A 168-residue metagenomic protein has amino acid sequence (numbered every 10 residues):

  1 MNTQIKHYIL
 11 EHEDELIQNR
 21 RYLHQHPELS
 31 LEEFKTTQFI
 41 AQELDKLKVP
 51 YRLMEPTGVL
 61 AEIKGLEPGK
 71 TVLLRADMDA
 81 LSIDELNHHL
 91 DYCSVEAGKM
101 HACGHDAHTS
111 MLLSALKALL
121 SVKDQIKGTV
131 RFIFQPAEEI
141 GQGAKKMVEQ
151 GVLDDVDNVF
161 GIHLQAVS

Functional and structural regions predicted by a protein language model:
N2-H101, L113, A118-I126: Acidic/His- and Gly-rich active-site-bordering loop/insert found across diverse amide/peptide-bond hydrolases
L31, S110, Q142: Residues that form or flank phosphate/diphosphate-binding pockets in enzymes that use nucleotide phosphates
R75, M111, G161-H163: Structural signature of FAD isoalloxazine-binding scaffolds in flavoprotein oxidoreductases
L81-M100, A107, D124-S168: Histidine/acidic-residue-rich, glycine-tolerant segments that coordinate divalent metal ions
G104, H108, L112: Short, conserved glycine- and acidic-residue-centered signature motifs in active-site or ligand-binding loops
